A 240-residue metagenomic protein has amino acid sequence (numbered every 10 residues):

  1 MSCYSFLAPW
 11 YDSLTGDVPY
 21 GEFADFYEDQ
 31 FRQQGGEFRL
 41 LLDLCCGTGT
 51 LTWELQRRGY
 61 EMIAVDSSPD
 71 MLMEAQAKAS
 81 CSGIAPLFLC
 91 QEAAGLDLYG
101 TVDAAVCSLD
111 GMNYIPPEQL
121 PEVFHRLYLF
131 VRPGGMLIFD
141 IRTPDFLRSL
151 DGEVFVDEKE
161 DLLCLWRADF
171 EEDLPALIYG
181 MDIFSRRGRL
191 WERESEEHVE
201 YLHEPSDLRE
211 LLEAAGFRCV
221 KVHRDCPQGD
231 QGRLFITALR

Functional and structural regions predicted by a protein language model:
M1-G36: Conserved class I S-adenosyl-L-methionine
F38-C45: Conserved class I S-adenosyl-L-methionine
L42, T50-G95: Class I SAM-dependent methyltransferase SAM/SAH-binding core
D97-A104: A short acidic, Gly/Pro-enriched loop at the edge of an enzyme's catalytic core that lines a small-molecule cofactor
S108-D110: Residues lining the SAM
E118, I138-R209: SAM-dependent methyltransferase
P121-P133: A short glycine-rich, Lys/Arg-flanked "PGG" loop and its adjoining helix->strand segment in the class I
P205-R240: C-terminal lobe and adjacent flexible extensions of AdoMet/dcAdoMet transferase-like proteins
